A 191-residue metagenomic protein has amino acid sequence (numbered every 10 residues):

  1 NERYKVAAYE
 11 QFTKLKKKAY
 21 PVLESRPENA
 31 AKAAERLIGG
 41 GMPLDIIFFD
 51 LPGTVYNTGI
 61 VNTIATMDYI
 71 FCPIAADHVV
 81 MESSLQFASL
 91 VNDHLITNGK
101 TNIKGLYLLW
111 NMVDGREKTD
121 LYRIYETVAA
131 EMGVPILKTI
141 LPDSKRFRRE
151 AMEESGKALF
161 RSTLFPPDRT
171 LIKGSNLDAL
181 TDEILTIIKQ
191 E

Functional and structural regions predicted by a protein language model:
N1-I46: P-loop/Walker-type NTP enzyme "switch/lid" segment
M42-G59: Glycine-rich phosphate-binding loop used to anchor ATP phosphates in small-molecule kinases, encompassing both
F49, C72, L108-W110: Structural beta-sheet core signal
T58-H78: Inter-motif core of Ras-like GTPase G domains
S84-K100: Conserved C-terminal guanine-recognition region of P-loop GTPase G domains, centered on the G4
M112-R161: Beta-strand-loop-alpha "switch" segments that mediate conformational coupling across diverse proteins
R148-L180: C-terminal boundary of histidine-terminating zinc-finger modules
